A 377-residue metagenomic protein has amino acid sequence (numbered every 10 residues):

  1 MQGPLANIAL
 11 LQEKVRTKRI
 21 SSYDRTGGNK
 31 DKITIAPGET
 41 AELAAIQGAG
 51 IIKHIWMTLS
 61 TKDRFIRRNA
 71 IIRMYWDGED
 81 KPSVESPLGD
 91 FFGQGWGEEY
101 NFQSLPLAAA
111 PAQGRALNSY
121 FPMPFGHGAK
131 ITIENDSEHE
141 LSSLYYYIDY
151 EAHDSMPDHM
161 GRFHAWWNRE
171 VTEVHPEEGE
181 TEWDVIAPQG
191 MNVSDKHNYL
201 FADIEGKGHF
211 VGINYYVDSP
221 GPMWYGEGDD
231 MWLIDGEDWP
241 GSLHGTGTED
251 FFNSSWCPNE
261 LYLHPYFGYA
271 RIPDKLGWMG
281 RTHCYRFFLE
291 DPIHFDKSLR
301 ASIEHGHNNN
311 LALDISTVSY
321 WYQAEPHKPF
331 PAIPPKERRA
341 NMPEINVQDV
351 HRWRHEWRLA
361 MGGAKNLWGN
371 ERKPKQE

Functional and structural regions predicted by a protein language model:
M1-E377: Beta-strand-centric surfaces of beta-sandwich/beta-rich domains
